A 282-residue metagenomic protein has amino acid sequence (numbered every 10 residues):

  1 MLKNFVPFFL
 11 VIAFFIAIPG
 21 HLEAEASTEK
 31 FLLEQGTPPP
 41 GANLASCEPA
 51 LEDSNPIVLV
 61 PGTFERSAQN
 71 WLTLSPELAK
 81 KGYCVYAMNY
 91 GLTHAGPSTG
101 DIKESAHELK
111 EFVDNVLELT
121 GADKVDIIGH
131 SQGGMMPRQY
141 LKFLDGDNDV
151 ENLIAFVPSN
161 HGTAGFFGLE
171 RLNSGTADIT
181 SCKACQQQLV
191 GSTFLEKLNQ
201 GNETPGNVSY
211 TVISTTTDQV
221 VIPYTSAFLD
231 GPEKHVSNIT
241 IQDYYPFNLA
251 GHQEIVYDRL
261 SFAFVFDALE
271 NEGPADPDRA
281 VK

Functional and structural regions predicted by a protein language model:
L2-V6, I18-K81, A280-K282: Flexible, membrane-associating and regulatory peripheral segments of lipid-active enzymes
F5-A13: Sec-dependent N-terminal signal peptides
P49-D53, A79-K80, L119-T120, I128-G129 (+4 more regions): Extracellular/periplasmic catalytic domains that process cell-envelope and extracellular macromolecules
I57-P61, V85-M88, S105-Q200: Serine-dependent carboxylesterase/thioesterase catalytic core of lipase-like alpha/beta-hydrolase/SGNH enzymes
F64, L92-H94, N160: Alpha/beta-hydrolase active-site loop signature
E77-A95: Conserved alpha/beta-hydrolase
H94-E108: Catalytic nucleophile-loop/oxyanion-hole region of alpha/beta-hydrolase and closely related hydrolase-like folds
P205-K282: C-terminal catalytic-base region of ester-bond hydrolases, centering on the histidine of the charge-relay
